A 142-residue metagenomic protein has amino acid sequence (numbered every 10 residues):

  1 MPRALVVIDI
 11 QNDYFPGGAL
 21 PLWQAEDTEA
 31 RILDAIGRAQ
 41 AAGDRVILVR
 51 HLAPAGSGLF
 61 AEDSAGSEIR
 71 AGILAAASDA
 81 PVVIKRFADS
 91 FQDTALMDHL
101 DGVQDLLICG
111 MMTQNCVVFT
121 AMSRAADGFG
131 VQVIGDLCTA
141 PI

Functional and structural regions predicted by a protein language model:
M1-P81: Active-site acidic carboxylates
Q11-N12, A53, F87, T113 (+1 more regions): Short, glycine/serine-rich, charged loops/turns that create anion-binding and catalytic segments at active sites
A55-F60, D89-F91, T139-I142: Short, small-residue-enriched loops and turns at beta-alpha junctions that line or gate enzyme active sites
E68, T94-A95, F119: Generic recognition of short, well-ordered alpha-helical segments
A76-Q114: Internal catalytic-core helix/loop-beta-alpha segment that presents or stabilizes conserved functional determinants
L107-G110, F129-I142: A short glycine-rich beta-strand->turn/loop micro-motif centered on a GG-aromatic cluster
V117-D127: Short Gly/Thr/Asp-enriched flexible loops that form oxyanion-binding sites at enzyme active sites
